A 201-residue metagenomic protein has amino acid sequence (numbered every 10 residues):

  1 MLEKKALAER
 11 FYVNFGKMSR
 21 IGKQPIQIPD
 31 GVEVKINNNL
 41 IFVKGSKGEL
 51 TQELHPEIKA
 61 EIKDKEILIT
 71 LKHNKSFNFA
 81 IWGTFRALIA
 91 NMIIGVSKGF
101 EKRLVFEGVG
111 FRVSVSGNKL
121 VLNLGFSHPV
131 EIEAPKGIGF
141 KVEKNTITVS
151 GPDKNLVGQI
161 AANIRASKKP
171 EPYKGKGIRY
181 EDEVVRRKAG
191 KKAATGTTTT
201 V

Functional and structural regions predicted by a protein language model:
M1-K17: N-terminal amphipathic/basic-hydrophobic helices that include classical n-h-c signal peptides and signal-anchor
K17-A162, A166-V201: N-terminal intrinsically disordered, cationic/polar leader segments that include organellar targeting peptides
